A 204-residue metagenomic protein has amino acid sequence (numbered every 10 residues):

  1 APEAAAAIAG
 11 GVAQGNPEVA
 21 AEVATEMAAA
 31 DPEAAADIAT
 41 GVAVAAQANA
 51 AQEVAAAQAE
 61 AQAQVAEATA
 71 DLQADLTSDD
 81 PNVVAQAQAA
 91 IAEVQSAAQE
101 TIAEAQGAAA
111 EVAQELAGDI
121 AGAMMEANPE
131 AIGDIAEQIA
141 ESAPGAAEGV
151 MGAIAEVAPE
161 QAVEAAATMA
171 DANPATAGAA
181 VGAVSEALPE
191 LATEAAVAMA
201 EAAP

Functional and structural regions predicted by a protein language model:
A1-P204: General marker for long, soluble alpha-helical cores
